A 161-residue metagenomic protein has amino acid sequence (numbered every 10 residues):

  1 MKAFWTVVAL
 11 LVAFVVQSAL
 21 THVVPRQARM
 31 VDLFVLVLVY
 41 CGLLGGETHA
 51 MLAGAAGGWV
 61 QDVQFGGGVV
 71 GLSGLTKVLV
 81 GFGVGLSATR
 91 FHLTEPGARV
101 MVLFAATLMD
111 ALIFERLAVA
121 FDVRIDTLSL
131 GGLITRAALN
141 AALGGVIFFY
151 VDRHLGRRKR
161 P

Functional and structural regions predicted by a protein language model:
M1-P161: Terminal, non-globular segments
